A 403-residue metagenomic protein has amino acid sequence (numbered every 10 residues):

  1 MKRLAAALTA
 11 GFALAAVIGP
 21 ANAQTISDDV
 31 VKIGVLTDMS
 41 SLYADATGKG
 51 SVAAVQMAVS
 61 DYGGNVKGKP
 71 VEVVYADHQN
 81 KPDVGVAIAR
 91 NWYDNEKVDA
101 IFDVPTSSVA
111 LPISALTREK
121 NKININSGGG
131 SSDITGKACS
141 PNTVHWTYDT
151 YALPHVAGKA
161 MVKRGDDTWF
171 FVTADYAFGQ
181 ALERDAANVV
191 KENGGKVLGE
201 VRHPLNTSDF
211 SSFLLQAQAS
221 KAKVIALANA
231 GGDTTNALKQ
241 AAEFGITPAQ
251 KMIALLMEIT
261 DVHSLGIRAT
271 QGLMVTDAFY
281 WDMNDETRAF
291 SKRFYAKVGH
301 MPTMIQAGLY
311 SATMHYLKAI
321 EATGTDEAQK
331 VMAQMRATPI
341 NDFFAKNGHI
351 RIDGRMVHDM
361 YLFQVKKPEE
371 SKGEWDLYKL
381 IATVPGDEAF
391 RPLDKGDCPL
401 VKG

Functional and structural regions predicted by a protein language model:
K2-L4, L8, A23-G403: Extracytosolic ligand-binding ectodomains
A7-V17: Bacterial N-terminal signal peptides
V17-A23: Sec/Tat signal peptide C-region and signal peptidase I cleavage site
